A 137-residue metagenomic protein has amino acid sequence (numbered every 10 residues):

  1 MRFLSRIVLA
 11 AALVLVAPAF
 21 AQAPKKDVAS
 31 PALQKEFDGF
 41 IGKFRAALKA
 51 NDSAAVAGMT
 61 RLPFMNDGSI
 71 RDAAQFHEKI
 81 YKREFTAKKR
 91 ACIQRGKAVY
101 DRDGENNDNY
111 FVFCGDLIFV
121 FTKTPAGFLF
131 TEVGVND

Functional and structural regions predicted by a protein language model:
M1-V8: Bacterial N-terminal signal peptides that target proteins for export
A12-F20: Hydrophobic h-region of N-terminal signal peptides that target proteins for export in Gram-negative bacteria
A23-K49, S53, A57-D137: C-terminal-biased regions
